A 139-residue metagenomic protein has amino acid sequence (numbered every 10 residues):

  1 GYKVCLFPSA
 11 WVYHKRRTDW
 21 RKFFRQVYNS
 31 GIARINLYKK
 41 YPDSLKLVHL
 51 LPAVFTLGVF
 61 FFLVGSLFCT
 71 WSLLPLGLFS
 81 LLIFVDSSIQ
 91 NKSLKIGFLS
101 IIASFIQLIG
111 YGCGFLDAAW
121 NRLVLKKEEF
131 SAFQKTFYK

Functional and structural regions predicted by a protein language model:
G1-L45: Catalytic donor/gating beta->alpha subdomain of glycosyltransferases that bind UDP-sugars
L6-F7, K46-L47, G97-F98, E128: Short, hydrophobic secondary-structure boundary micro-motifs
R25-Y28, L51, P75, F79: Alpha-helix N-cap/helix-start motif at coil-to-helix transitions, marked by capping-box chemistry
G31, G114, K127-F130: Glycine-centered small-residue hotspots that permit tight backbone geometry or close packing
D43-V54: Membrane-interface anchor segments at the N-terminal boundary of transmembrane helices in multi-pass membrane enzymes
F55-L125: Membrane-embedded multi-pass helical conduit in multi-pass membrane proteins, especially envelope-biosynthetic
N121-K139: Short linear elements at protein peripheries
